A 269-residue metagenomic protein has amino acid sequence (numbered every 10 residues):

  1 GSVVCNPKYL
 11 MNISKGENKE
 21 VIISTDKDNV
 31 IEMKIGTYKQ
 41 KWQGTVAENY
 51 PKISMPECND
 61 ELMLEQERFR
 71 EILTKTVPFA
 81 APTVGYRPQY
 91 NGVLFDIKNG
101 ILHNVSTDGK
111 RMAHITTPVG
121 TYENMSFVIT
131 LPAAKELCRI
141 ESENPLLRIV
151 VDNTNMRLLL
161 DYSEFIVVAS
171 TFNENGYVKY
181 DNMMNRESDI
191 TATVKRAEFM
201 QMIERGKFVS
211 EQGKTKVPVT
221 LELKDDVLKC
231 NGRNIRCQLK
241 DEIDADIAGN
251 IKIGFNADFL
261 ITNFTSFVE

Functional and structural regions predicted by a protein language model:
G1-E269: Structural preference for solvent-exposed beta-strand-turn elements and adjacent flexible terminal/loop segments within
